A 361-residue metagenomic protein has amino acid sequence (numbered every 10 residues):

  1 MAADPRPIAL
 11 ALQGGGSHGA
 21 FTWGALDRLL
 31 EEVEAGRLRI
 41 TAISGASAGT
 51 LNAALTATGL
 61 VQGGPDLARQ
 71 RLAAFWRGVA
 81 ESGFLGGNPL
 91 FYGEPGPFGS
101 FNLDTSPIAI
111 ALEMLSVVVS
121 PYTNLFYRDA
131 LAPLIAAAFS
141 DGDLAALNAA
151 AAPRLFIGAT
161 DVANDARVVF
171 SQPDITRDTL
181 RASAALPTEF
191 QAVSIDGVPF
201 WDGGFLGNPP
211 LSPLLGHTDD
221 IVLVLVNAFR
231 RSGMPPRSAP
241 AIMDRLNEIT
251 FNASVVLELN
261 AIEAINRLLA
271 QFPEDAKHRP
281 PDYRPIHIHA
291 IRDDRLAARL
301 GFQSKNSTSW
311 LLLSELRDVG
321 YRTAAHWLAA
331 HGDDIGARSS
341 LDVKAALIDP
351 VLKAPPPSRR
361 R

Functional and structural regions predicted by a protein language model:
M1-S44, L51-R361: Patatin-like phospholipase
